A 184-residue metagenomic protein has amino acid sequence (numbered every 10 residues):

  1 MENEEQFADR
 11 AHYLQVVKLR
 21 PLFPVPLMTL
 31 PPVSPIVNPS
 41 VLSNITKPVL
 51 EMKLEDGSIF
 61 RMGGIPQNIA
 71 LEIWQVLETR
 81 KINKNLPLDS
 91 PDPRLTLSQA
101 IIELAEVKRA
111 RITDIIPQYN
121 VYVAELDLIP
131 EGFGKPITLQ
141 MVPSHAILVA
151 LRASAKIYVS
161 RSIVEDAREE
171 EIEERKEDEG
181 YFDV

Functional and structural regions predicted by a protein language model:
E2-V184: Divalent-cation
